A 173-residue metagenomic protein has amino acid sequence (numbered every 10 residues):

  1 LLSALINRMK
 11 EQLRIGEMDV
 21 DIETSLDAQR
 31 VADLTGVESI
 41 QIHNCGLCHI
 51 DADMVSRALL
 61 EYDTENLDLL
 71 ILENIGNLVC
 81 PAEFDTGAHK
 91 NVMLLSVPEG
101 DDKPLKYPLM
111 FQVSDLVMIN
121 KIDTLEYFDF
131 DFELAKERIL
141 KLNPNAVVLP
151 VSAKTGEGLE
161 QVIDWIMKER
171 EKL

Functional and structural regions predicted by a protein language model:
L1-H89, D102, F111: Nucleotide-state-sensitive switch-loop elements of NTP-binding domains
E17-D19, M93, V117, P150: Structural beta-sheet core signal
D21, E73, N120, A135 (+1 more regions): Residue-level signature of catalytic and energy-coupling elements of molecular machines, predominantly ATP/GTP-dependent
S25-Q29, K103-Y107, D131-E137: Short, glycine/polar-rich helix-capping loops at beta-to-alpha or helix-loop-helix junctions that flank or form
I75-N77, V97-E99, D123-T124: Short glycine-rich anion-binding loops that position phosphate/pyrophosphate groups of nucleotides and phosphorylated
P81-P98, Y107-I119: Inter-motif core of Ras-like GTPase G domains
K106-F130, I166-M167: N-terminal/domain-start segments enriched in small and hydrophobic, helix-friendly residues, covering either
T124-L173: Canonical P-loop GTPase G-domain recognition
